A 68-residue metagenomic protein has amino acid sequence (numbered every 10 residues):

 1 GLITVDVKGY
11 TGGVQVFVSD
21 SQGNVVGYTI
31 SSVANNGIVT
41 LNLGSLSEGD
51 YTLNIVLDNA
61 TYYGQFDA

Functional and structural regions predicted by a protein language model:
G1-V5: Structural beta-strand segments of beta-rich domains
K8-G13: Short proline/glycine-enriched turn/loop motifs at strand-loop junctions of beta-rich domains
Q15-S19: Beta-strand signatures of extracellular beta-sandwich domains
D20-V25, Y51: Short, glycine-anchored, charge-dense loop/turn motifs used at functional sites
Y28-T29: Residue-level detector of high-confidence beta-strand sites
S32-V56: Short, surface-exposed loop/turn motifs with a glycine/proline- and acidic-biased composition
T52-A68: C-terminal tail/sorting-segment detector
